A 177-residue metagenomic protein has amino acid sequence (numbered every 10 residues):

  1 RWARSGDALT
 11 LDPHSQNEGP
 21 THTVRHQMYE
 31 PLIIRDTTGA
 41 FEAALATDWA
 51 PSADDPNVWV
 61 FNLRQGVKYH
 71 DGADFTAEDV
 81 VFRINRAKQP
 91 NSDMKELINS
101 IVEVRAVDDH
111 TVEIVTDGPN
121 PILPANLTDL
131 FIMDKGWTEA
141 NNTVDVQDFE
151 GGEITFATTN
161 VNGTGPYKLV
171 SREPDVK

Functional and structural regions predicted by a protein language model:
A3-D54, N85, N160-K168: N-terminal lobe/hinge region of extracytoplasmic solute-binding protein
D7-T10, G39, G66-K68, F82 (+3 more regions): Solvent-exposed loop/turn segments at secondary-structure junctions within structured extracellular/periplasmic domains
H14-N17, E30, L63-D71, I101 (+2 more regions): Second-shell loop/turn segments in exported
T23, Q27, A40, A44 (+5 more regions): Extracytoplasmic/secreted proteins, especially bacterial periplasmic and envelope-associated proteins
M28, L45, N57-W59, L63 (+4 more regions): Envelope-exposed proteins and targeting segments
D36-T37, L130-K177: Gly/Pro-rich hinge or "lid" segments in bacterial periplasmic/extracellular proteins
D48-N91, V107, E113: Aromatic- and charge-enriched surface segment that lines or borders ligand/interaction sites
N62, E96-V146: Surface-exposed binding/hinge segments that line and control ligand-binding clefts or catalytic entry sites
